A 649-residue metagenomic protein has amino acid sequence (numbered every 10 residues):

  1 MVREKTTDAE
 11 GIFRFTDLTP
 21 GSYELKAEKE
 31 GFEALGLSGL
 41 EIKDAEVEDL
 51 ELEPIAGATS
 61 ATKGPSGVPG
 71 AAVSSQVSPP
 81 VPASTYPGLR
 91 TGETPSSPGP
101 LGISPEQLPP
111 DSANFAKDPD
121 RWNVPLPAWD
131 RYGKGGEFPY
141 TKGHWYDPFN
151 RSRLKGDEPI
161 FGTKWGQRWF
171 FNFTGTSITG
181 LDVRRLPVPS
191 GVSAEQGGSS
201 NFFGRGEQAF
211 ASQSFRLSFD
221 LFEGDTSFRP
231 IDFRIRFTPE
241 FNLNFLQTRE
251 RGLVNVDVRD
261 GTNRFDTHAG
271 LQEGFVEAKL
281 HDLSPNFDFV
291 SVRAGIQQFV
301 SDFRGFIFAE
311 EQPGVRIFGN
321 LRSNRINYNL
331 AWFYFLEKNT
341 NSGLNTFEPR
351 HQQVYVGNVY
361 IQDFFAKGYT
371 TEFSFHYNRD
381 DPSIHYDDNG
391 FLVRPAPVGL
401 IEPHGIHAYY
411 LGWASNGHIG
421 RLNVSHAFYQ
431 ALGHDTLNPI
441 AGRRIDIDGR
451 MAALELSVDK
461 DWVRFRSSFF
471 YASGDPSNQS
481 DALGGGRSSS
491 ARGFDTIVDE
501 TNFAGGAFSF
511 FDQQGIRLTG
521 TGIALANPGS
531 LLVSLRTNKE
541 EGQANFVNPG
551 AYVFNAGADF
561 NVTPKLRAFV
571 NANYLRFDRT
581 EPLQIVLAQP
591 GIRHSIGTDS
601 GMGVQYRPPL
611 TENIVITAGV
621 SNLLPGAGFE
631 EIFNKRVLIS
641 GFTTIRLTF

Functional and structural regions predicted by a protein language model:
M1-I12: Short, acidic Ser/Thr/Gly-rich low-complexity loop/linker segments typical of extracellular and cell-surface proteins
G21-G31: A short, solvent-exposed beta-strand micro-motif common in secreted/extracellular proteins
K26, G36-I231, D461, F465 (+1 more regions): N-terminal periplasmic/intermembrane-space "pro-region" immediately following the signal or transit peptide
P139-F173, R184-V188, F222-I235, L280-V290 (+7 more regions): Short loop/turn motifs that connect adjacent beta-strands in outer-membrane beta-barrel proteins
F219-K338, I361, N423, L456-F510 (+1 more regions): Outer membrane beta-barrel
N286-D288, Q297-G484, F554-A556, N561-L566 (+4 more regions): Signature for the C-terminal beta-barrel architecture of outer-membrane proteins
A431-A556, L583: Extracellular/periplasmic loop regions
M602, R636-F649: Outer-membrane beta-barrel "beta-signal"
